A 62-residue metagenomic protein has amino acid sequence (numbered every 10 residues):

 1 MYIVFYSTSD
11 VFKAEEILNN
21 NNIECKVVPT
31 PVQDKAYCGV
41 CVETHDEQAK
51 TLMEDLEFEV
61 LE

Functional and structural regions predicted by a protein language model:
M1-E62: Positively charged, small/polar-rich N-terminal and surface patches that mediate targeting and assembly and bind
